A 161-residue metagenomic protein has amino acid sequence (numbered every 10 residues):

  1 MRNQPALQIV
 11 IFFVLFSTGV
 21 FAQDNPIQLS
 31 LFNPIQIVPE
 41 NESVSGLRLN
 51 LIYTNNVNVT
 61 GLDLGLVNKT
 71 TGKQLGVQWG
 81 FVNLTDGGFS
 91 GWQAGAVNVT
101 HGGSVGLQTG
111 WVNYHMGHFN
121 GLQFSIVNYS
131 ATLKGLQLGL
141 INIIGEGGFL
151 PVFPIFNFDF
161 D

Functional and structural regions predicted by a protein language model:
M1-I9: Bacterial N-terminal signal peptides that target proteins for export
F13-V14: Acidic, serine/proline-rich, intrinsically disordered low-complexity segments
S17-G19: N-terminal signal peptide c-region/cleavage motif recognized by signal peptidases
Q23-D161: Surface-exposed, glycine- and small/polar-enriched segments that build interaction surfaces at terminal
